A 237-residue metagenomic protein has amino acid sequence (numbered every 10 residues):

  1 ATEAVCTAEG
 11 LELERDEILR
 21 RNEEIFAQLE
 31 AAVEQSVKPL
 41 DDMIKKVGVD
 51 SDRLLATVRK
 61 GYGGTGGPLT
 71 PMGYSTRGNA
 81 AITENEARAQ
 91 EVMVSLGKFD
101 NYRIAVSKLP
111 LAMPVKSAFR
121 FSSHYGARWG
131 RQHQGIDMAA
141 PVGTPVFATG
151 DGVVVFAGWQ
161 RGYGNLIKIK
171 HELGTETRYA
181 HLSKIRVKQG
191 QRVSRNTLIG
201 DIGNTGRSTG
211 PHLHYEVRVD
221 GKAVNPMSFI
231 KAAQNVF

Functional and structural regions predicted by a protein language model:
A1-R120: Non-catalytic extracellular/periplasmic "stalk" and linker regions immediately N-terminal to catalytic or recognition
F99, A105-F237: Catalytic cores of peptidoglycan-degrading enzymes
